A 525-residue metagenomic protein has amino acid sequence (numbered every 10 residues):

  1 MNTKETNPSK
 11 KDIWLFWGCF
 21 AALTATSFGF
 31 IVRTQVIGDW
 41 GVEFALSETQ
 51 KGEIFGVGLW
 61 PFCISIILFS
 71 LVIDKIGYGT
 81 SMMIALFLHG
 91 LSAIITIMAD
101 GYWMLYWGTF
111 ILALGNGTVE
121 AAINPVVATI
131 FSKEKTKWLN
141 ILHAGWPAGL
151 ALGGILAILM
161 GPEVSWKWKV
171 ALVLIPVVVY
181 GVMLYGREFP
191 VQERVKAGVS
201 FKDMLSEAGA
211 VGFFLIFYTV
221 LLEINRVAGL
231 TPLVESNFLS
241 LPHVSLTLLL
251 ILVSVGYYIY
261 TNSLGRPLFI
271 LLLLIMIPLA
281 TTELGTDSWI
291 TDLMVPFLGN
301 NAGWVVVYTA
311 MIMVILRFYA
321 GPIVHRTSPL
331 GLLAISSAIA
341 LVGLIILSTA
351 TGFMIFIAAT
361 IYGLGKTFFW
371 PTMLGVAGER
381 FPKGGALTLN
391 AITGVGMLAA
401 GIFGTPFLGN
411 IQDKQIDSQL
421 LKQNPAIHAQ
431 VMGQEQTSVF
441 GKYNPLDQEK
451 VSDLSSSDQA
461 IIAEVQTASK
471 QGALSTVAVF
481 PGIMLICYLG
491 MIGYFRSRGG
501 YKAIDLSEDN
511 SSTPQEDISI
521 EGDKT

Functional and structural regions predicted by a protein language model:
W14-E48, E120, N124, T286-M294 (+1 more regions): Extracytoplasmic
R33-Q35, E207-H243, Y257-V307, G401-N410: Extracytoplasmic gate region of multi-pass secondary transporters
A45, G77, M98-W103, S132 (+1 more regions): Helix-breaking motifs and short loop linkers at transmembrane-helix boundaries and internal kinks in secondary membrane
E53-L71, V307-A320: Central cavity-lining transmembrane alpha-helices of secondary-active solute carriers, predominantly the Major
I64-W103: Conserved MFS/SLC helix-loop-helix module at the cytosolic interface between two early adjacent transmembrane helices
E134-A157, G161, N390-Q412: Glycine-rich segments within core transmembrane alpha-helices of 12-TM secondary carriers
I141-L250: Helix-loop-helix hairpin linking two adjacent transmembrane segments in secondary transporters
P406-A478, S519-T525: Low-complexity, proline/glycine-enriched hydrophobic segments characteristic of transmembrane helices
